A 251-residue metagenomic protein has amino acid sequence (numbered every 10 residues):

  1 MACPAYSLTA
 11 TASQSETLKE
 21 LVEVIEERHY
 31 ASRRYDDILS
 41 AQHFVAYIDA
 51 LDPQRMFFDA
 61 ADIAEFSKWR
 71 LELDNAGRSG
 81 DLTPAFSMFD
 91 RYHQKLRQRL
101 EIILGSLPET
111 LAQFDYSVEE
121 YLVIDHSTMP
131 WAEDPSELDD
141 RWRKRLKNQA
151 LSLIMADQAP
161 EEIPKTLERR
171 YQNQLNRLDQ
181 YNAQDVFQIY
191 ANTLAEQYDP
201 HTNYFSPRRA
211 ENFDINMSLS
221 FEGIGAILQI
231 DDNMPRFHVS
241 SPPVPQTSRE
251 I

Functional and structural regions predicted by a protein language model:
C3-I251: Flexible, low-complexity junctional segments that flank or bridge functional domains
